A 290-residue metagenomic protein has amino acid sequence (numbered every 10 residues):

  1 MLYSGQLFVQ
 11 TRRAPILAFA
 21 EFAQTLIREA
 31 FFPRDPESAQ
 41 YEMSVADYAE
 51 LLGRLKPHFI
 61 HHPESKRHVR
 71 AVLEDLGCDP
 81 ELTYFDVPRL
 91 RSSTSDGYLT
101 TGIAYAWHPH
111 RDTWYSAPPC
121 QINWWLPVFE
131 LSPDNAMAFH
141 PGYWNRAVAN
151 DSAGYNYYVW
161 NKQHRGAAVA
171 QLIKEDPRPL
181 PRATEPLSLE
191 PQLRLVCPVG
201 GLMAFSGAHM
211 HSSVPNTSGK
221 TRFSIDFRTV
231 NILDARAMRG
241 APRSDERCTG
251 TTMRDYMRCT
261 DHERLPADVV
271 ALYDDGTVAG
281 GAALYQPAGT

Functional and structural regions predicted by a protein language model:
M1-D79, V269-T290: N-terminal auxiliary "cap/dimerization" subdomain that precedes the catalytic jelly-roll/cupin core of mononuclear
R13-F31, V196-A204, A208, G219-R222 (+2 more regions): Elongated scaffolding segments in large macromolecular assemblies, built predominantly from amphipathic alpha-helices
P15, G97, E130-S132, W144-N145 (+2 more regions): Short, solvent-exposed loop/turn segments at secondary-structure junctions
A71-A138, N145: Conserved double-stranded beta-helix
T100, D134-A136, A147-A149, P215 (+2 more regions): Short acidic, gly/pro-rich beta-turn/loop elements at beta-sheet edges and active-site/ligand-binding grooves
P109-T113, L189-L193, S212: Short secondary-structure capping micro-motifs at structural edges
D134, A138-S206: Double-stranded beta-helix
H209-T290: Non-heme Fe(II)/2-oxoglutarate
